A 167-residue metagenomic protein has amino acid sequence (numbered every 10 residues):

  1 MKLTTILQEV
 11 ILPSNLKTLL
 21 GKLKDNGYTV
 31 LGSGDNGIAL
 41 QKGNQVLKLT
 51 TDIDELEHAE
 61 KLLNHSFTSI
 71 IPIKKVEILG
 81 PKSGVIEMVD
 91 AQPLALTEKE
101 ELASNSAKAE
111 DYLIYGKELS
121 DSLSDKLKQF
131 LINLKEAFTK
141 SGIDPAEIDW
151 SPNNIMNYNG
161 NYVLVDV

Functional and structural regions predicted by a protein language model:
L7-G27: Juxta-kinase regulatory segment immediately upstream of eukaryotic protein kinase catalytic domains
G27-I70: ATP-binding glycine-rich loop module of kinase domains
L40-G43, D90, Y158: Active-site beta-strand termini and strand-to-loop segments that position acidic
Q45, S69, G84-I86, V163-D166: Protein kinase-like catalytic core scaffold
V46-I53, V89-A91, D166-V167: Active-site ExK catalytic segment of metal-dependent nucleases
S69-L127: Conserved structural core of kinase catalytic domains
N133-P145: Protein kinase catalytic-loop region centered on the HRD/HxD motif
A146-V167: Catalytic activation segment of kinase domains across protein kinase-like and atypical kinase folds
